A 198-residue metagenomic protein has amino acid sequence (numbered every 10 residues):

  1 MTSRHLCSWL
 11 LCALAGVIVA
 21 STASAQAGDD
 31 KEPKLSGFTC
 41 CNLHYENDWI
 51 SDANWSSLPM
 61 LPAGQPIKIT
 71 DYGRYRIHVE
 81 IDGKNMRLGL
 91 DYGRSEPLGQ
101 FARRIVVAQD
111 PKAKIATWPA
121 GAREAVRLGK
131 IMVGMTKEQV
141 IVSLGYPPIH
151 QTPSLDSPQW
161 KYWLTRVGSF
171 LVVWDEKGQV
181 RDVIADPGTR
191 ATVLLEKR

Functional and structural regions predicted by a protein language model:
M1-L11: Bacterial N-terminal signal peptides that target proteins for export
W9-A20: Bacterial N-terminal signal peptides
A25-R198: Residues within mature, well-folded domains
